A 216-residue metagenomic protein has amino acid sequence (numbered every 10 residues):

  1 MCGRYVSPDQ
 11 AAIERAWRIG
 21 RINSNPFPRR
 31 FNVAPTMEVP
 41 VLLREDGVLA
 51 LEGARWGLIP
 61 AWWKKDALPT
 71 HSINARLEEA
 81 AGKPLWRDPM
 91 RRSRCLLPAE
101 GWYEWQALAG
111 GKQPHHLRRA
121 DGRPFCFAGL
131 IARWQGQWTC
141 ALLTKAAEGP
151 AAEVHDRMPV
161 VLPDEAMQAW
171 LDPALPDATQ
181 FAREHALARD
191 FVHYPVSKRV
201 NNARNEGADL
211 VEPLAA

Functional and structural regions predicted by a protein language model:
M1-A216: Short linear sequence motif anchored by a di-proline
